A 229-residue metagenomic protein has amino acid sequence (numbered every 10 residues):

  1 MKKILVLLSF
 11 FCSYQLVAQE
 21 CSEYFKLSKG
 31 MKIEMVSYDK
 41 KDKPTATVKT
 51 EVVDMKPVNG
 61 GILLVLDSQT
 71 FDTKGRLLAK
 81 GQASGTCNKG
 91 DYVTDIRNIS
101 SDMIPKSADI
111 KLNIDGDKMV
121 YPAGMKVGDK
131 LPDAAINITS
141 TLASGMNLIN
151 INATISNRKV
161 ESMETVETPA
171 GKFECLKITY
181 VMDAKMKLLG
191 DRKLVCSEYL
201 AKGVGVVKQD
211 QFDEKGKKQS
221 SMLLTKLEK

Functional and structural regions predicted by a protein language model:
M1-C21: Bacterial Sec-dependent N-terminal signal peptides
Q19-Q82, S140-K229: Acidic, serine/threonine-rich low-complexity disordered tracts
S28, I96, S100-F173: Solvent-exposed helix/loop surface patches that form functional interfaces
S68-S100, S107: Hydrophobic/aromatic-rich structural module bridging two neighboring secondary-structure elements via a short loop
